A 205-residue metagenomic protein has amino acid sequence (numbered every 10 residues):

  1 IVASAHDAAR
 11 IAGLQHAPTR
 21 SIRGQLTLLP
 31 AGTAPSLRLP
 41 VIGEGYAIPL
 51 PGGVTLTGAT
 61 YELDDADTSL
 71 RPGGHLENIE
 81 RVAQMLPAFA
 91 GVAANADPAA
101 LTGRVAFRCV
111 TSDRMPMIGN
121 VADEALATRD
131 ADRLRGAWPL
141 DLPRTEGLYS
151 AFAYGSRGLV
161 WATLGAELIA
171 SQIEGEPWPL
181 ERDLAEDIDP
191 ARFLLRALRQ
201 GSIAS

Functional and structural regions predicted by a protein language model:
V2-G103, R108-V110: Flavin-dependent oxidoreductases
V92-S205: C-terminal catalytic lobe of FAD-dependent flavoproteins
